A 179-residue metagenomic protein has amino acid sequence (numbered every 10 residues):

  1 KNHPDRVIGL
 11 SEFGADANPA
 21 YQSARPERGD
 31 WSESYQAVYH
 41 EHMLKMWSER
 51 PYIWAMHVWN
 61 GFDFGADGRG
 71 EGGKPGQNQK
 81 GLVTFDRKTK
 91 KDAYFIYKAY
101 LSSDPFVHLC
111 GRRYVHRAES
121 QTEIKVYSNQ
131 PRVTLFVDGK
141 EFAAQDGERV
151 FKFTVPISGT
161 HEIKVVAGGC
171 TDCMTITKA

Functional and structural regions predicted by a protein language model:
K1-F142, T154-P156, H161-C170: Extended substrate-binding grooves/exosites of carbohydrate-active enzymes
A143-E148: Short, acidic Ser/Thr/Gly-rich low-complexity loop/linker segments typical of extracellular and cell-surface proteins
R149-F153: Short strand-edge motifs at loop-to-beta-strand transitions and within beta-strands of extracellular beta-rich domains
G169-A179: Edge beta-strands of extracellular beta-sandwich domains
